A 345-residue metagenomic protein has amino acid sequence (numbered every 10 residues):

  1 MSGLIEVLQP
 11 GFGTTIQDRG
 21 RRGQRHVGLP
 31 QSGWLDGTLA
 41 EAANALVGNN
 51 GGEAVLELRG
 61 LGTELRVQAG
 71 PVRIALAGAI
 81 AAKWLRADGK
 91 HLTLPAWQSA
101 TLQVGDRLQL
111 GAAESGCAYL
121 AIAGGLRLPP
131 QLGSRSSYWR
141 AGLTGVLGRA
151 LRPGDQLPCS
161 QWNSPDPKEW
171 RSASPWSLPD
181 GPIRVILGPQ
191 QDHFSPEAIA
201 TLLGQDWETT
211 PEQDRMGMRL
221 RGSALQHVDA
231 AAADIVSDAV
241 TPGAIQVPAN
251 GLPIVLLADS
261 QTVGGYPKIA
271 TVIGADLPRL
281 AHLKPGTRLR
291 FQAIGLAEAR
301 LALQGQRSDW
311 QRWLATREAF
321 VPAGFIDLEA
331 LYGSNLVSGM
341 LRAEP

Functional and structural regions predicted by a protein language model:
M1-P345: Conserved "landmark" site that anchors the functional core of diverse proteins
